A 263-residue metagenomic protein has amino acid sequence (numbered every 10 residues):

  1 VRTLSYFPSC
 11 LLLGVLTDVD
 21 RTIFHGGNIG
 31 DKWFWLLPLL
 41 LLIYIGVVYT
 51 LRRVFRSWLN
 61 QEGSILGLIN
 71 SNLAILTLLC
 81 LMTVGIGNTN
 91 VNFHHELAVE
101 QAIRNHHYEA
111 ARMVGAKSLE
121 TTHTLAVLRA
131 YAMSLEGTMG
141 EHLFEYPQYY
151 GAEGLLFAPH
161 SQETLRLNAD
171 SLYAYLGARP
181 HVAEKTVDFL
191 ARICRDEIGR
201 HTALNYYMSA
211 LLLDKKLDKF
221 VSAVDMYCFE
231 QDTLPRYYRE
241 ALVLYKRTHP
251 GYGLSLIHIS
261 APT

Functional and structural regions predicted by a protein language model:
V1, F24-K32, L81-A98: Membrane-water interface signatures at transmembrane helix termini and the short loops that connect adjacent helices
R2-N60: Membrane-embedded alpha-helical segments of integral membrane proteins
R21-W33, W58-I65, E145-L167: Short, flexible helix-coil linker/hinge segments at the edges of structured domains or between repeats
S64-N90: Internal/C-terminal transmembrane anchor helices
G85-Y227: Soluble catalytic regions of membrane-associated enzymes that act on cell-envelope and secretory-pathway components
T233-R239: Intrinsically disordered, low-complexity segments enriched in Gly and acidic/Ser/Thr residues that form flexible
E240-H249, S260: Long, compositionally biased charged/polar accessory segments in the mid-to-C-terminal portions of proteins
S255-T263: Residue-level detector of conserved catalytic or cofactor/ligand-binding positions in enzyme active sites
